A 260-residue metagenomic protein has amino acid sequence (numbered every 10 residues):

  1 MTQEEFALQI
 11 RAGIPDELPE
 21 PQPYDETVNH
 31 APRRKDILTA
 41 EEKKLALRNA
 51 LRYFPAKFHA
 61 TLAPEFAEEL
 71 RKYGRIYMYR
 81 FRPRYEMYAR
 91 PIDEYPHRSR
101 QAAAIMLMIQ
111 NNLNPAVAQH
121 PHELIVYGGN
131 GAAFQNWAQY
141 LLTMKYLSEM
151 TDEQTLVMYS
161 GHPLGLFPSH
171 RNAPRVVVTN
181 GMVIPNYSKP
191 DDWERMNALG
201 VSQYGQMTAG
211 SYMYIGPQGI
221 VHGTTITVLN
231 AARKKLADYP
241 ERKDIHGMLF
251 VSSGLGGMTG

Functional and structural regions predicted by a protein language model:
M1-S188, Q206: Long, compositionally biased, glycine/small-hydrophobic-enriched stretches that function as flexible linkers, tethers
L156, S160, K189-D191, R233 (+2 more regions): Generic detector of ordered, mature protein regions
M182-G200: Flexible glycine-/small-residue-enriched beta->alpha junction loops that bind anionic phosphate/pyrophosphate groups
M196-G260: Hydrophobic, well-ordered beta-alpha structural blocks that scaffold small-molecule cofactor pockets
